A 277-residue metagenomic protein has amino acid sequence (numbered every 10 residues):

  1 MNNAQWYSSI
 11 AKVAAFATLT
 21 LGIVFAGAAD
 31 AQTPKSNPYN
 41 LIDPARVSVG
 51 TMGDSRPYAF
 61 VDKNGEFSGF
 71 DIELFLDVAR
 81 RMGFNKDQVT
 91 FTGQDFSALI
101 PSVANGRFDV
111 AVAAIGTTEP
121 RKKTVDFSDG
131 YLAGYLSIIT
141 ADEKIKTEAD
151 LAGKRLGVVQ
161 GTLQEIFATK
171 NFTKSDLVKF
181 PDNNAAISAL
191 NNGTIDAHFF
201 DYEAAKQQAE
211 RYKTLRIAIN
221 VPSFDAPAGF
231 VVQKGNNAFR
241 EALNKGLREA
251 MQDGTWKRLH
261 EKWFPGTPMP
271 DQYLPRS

Functional and structural regions predicted by a protein language model:
N2-A17: Bacterial N-terminal signal peptides that target proteins for export
Q32-N37, I166-F180, R216-I219, L247-S277: Ligand-binding clefts/hinges and TM-proximal coupling segments of bilobed small-molecule sensing domains
T33-V112: Extracytoplasmic small-molecule ligand-binding "clamshell" domains of the periplasmic binding protein/Venus flytrap
V49, G53-R56, F67-M82, G116 (+3 more regions): Bilobed "Venus flytrap"/periplasmic-binding protein-like clamshell domains and structurally analogous long
G53, L132-D142, Y202, K206-R248 (+1 more regions): Periplasmic-binding protein-like
I72-M82, K154-R155, Q160-L163, P227-T267: Extended ligand-binding regions for polar small-molecule ligands
L76, V89-D150, T214-S223: Acidic, polar ligand-binding/catalytic clefts
R81-N85, T90-G93, S97-D109, T124-D126 (+5 more regions): Short helices/loops that flank or line small-molecule/ion binding pockets
